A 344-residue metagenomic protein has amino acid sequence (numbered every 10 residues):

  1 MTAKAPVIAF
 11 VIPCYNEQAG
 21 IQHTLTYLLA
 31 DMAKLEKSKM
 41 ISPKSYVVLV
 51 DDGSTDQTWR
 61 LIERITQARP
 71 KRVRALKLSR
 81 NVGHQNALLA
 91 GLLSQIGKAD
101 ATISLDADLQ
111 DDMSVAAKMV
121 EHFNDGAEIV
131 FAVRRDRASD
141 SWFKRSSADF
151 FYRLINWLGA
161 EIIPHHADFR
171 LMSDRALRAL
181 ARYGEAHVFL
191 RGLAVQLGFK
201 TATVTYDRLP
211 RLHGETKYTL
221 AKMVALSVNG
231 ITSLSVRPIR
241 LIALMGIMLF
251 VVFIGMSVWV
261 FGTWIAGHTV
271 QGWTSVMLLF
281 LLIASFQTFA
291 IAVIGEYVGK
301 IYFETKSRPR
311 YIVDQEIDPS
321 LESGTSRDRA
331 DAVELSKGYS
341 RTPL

Functional and structural regions predicted by a protein language model:
M1-K4, F189-L344: Hydrophobic helical membrane-anchoring modules
M1-S141: Structured catalytic core of nucleotide-sugar glycosyltransferases
P13, L78-R80, R170, A243 (+2 more regions): Short conserved micro-motifs on helix faces and helix-strand junctions that flank and scaffold key functional residues
A30-A33, K37, N156, F303 (+1 more regions): Regular, well-ordered alpha-helical segments
M32, A127, L158-I162, G184 (+4 more regions): A general structural signal marking secondary-structure boundaries and capping sites
L76-R80, H84-S94, A101, M113-V188 (+2 more regions): Acceptor/aglycone-binding surface of glycosyltransferases and processive sugar-polymer synthases
